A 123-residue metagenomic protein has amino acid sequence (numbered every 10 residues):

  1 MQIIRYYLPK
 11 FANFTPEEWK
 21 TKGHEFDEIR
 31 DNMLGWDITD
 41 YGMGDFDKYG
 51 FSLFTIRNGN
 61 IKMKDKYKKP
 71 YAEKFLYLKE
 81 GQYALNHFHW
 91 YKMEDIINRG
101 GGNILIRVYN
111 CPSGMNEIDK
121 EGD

Functional and structural regions predicted by a protein language model:
M1-Y71, E121: A short, N-terminal "cap"/entry segment at the start of jelly-roll beta-barrel domains of the cupin/DSBH fold
I61-A72, Y83-D95, R99-G100: A short beta-loop-beta micro-motif enriched in histidine and acidic residues
F75: Short, conserved active-site entrance elements at the starts or edges of catalytic domains
K79-E80, K92-E94, N98-G114: Glycine- and acidic-residue-biased ligand/ion/polar-headgroup-sensing regions
P112-D123: Double-stranded beta-helix
